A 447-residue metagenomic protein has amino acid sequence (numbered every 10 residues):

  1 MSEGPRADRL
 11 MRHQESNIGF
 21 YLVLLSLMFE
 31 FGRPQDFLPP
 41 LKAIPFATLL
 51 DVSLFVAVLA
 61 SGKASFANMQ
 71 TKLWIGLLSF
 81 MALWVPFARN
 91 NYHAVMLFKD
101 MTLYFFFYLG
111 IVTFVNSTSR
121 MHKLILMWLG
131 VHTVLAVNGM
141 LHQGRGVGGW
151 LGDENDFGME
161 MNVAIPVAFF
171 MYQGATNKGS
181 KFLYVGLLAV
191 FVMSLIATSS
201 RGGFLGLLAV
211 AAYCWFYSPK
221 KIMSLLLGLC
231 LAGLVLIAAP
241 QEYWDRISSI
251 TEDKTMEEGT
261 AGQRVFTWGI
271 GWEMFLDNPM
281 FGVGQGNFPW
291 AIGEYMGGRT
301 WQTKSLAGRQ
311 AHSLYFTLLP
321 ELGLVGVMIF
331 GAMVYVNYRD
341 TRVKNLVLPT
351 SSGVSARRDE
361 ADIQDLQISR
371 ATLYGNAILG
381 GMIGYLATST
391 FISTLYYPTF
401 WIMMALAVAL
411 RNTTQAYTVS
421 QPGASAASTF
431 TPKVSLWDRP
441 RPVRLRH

Functional and structural regions predicted by a protein language model:
M1-L83, R89-M96, T113-L126, M171-F182 (+3 more regions): Transmembrane signal-anchor hairpin modules in multi-pass inner-membrane enzymes, especially those that act on
L10, D51-F55, L78-V85, L103-G110 (+8 more regions): Alpha-helical transmembrane segments of multi-pass inner-membrane proteins
E30-L41, T317-L322, D365-R411: Membrane helix-loop boundary segments at the extracytoplasmic
F37-P40, F87-M96, Q143-L151, I196-A197 (+1 more regions): Membrane-interface helix caps and helix-loop-helix hairpins in membrane proteins
L41-T48, M96-F98, W150-N162, G202 (+2 more regions): Membrane-interface micro-motifs in multi-pass membrane enzymes
H142-G149, E242-E294, K304-L322: Membrane-interface loop/short-helix elements at transmembrane-helix boundaries of multipass membrane proteins
M193-A197, W215-E258, G269-D277, Q285 (+3 more regions): A membrane-periplasm/extracellular boundary helix in multi-pass inner-membrane enzymes that assemble envelope glycans
E321-M382, L406, N412: Hydrophobic transmembrane alpha-helices and their immediate junctions
